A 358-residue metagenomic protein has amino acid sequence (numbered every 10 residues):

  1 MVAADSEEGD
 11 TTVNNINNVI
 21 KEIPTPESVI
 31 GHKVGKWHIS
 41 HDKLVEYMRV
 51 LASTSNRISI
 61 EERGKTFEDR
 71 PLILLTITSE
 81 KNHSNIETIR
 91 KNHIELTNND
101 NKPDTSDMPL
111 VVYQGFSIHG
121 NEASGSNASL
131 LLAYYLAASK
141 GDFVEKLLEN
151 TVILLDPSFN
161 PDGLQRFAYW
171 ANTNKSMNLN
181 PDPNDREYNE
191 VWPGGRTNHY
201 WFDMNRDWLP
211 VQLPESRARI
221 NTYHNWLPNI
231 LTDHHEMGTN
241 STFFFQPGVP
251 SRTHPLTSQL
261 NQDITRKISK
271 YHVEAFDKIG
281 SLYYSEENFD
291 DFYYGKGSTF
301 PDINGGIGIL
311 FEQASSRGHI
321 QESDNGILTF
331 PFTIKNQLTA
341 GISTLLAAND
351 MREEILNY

Functional and structural regions predicted by a protein language model:
E7-H38, P210-H234, T239-Y358: C-terminal accessory segments enriched in acidic
V13-N14, N18-R63, L72-T76: Mature N-terminal segment immediately following signal peptide/propeptide cleavage in secreted/periplasmic
N14, N18-K21, G64, I73-S79 (+7 more regions): Surface-exposed loop and adjacent secondary-structure segments within mature catalytic domains
S40, D69, S117, L155 (+4 more regions): Divalent metal-coordination and catalytic microenvironments
S40-Y47, G125-L132, L147, Y200 (+6 more regions): Stable alpha-helical elements in mature extracytoplasmic
S55-I58, R70-L72, M108-V111, E149-L154 (+3 more regions): Loop/turn elements at helix/coil->beta-strand transitions in domains of secreted/extracellular proteins
R57-G64, D142-L147, S281-N288, E354: Surface-exposed patches in mature extracellular/periplasmic domains of secreted proteins
D69, P103-S124: Short HxH-centered metal-ligating active-site micro-motif
